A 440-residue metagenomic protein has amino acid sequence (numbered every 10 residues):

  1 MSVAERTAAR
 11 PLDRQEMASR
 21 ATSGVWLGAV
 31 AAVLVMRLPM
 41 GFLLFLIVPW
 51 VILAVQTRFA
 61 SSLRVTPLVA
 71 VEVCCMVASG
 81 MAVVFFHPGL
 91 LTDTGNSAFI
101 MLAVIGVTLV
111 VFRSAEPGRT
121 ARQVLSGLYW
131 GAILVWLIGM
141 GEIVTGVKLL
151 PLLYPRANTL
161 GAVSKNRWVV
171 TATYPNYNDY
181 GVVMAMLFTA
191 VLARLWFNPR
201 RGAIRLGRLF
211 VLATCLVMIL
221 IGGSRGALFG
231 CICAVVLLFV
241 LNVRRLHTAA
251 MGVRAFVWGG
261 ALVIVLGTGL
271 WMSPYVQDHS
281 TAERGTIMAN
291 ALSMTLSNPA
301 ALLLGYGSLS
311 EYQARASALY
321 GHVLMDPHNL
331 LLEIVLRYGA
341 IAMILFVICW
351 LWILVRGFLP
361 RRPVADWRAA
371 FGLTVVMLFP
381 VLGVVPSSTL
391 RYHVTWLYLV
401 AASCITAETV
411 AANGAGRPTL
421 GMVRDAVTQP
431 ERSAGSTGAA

Functional and structural regions predicted by a protein language model:
M1-A60, C75-H87, I100, F379-V381 (+1 more regions): N-terminal signal-anchor transmembrane segment
T22-A29, A213, G357-P386, A401-I405: Loop-to-helix entry and N-terminal half of a specific, functionally important transmembrane alpha helix in multi-pass
L53, G372-P380, V384-A440: Transmembrane alpha-helices of multi-pass inner-membrane enzymes
A70-M76, G89-R113, Q123-A132: Aromatic-anchored transmembrane helix interface
F85, L137, G141-G146, L238-T281 (+1 more regions): A membrane-periplasm/extracellular boundary helix in multi-pass inner-membrane enzymes that assemble envelope glycans
R122-Y154, N158, A162-N166, A172-G223 (+2 more regions): Alpha-helical transmembrane segments of multi-pass inner-membrane proteins
L153, P274-Y338, G357-R361: Long extracytoplasmic/lumenal interhelical loops at the membrane interface of multi-pass membrane proteins
I232, V236, V240-V243, A249 (+2 more regions): Hydrophobic transmembrane alpha-helices and their immediate junctions
